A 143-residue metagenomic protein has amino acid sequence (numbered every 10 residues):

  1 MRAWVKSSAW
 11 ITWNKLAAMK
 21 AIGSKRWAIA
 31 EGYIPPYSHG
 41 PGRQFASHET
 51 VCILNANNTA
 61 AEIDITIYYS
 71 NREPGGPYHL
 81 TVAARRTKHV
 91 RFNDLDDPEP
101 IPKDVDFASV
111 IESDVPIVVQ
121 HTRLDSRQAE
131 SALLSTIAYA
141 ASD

Functional and structural regions predicted by a protein language model:
V5-S8, L16-D143: Gly/Pro-rich, tryptophan- and cysteine-flecked surface segments typical of secreted/extracellular proteins
